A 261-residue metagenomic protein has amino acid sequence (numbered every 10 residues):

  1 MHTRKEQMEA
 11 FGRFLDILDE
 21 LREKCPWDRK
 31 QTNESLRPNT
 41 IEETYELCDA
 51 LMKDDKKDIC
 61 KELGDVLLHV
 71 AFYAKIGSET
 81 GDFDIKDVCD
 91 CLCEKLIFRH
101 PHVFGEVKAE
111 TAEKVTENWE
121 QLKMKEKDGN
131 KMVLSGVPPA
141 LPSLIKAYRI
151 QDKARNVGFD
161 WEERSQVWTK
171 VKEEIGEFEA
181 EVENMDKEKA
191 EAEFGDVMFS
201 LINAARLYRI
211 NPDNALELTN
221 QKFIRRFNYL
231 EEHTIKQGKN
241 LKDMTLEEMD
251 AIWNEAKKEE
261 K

Functional and structural regions predicted by a protein language model:
M1-E62, L68-F194, M198-K261: Flexible "arm" and connector segments at domain edges
